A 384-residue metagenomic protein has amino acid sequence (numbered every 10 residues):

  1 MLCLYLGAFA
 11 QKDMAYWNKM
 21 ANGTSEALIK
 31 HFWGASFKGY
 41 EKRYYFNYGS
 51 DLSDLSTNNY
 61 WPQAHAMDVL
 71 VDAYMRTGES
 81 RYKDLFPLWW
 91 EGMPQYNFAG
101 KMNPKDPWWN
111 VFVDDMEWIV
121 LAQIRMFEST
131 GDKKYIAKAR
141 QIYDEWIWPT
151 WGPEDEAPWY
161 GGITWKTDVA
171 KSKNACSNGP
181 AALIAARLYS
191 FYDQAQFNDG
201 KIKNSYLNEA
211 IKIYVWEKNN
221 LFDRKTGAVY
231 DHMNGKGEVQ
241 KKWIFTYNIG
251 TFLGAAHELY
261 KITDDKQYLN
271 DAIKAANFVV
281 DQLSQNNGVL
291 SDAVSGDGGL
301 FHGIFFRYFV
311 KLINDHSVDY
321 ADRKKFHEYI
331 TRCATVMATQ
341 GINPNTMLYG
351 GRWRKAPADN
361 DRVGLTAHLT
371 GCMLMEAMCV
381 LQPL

Functional and structural regions predicted by a protein language model:
M1-D13: Bacterial Sec-dependent N-terminal signal peptides
D13-M67, A73-R76, S80-D114, F127 (+4 more regions): CBM-like carbohydrate-recognition segments
L70-A73, A122-M126, A185-L188, A256-L259 (+2 more regions): The core hydrophobic/aromatic register in alpha-helical repeat solenoids, strongest for pentatricopeptide repeats
R81-F191, A195, L207-N208: Extended ligand-binding groove/face enriched in aromatic
N178, A185-L188, I202-L259: Active-site cradle of extracellular carbohydrate-active enzymes
Q194-N204, K261-L269, D315-H327: Acidic, serine/threonine/proline-rich low-complexity intrinsically disordered regions
N248-T263, Q267-S284: Oxyanion-binding "anion nests"
